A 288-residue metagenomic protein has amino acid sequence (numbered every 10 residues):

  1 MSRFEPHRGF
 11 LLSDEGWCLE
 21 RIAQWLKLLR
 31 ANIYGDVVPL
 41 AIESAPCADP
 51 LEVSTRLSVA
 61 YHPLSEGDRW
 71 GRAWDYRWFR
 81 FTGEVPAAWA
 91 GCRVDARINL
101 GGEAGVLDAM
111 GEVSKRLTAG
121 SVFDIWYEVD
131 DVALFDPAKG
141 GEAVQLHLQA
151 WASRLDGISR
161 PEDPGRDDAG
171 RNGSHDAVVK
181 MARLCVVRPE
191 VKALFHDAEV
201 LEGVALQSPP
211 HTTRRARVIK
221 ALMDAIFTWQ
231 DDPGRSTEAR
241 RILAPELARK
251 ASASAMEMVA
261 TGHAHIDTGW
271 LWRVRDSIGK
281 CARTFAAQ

Functional and structural regions predicted by a protein language model:
M1-Q288: Carbohydrate-active enzymes and regulators
